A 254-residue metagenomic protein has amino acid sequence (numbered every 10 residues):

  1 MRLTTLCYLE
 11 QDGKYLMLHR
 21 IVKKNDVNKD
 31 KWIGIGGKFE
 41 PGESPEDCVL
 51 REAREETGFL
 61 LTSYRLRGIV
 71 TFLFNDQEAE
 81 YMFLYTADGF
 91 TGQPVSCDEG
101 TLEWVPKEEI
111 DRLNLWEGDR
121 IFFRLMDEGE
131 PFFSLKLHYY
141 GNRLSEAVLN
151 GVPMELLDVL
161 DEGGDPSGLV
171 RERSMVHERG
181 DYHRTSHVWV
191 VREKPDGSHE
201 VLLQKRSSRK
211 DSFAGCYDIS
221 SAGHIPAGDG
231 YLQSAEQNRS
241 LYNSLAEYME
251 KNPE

Functional and structural regions predicted by a protein language model:
M1-L6, P153-D196: Acidic, metal-coordinating catalytic segment for phosphate/diphosphate chemistry, firing primarily on the Nudix
L3-T5, G13, E80-F83, G100 (+4 more regions): Change "...and in nucleic-acid phosphodiester-cleaving endonucleases..." to "...and in nucleic-acid processing enzymes
Y8, M17, M82-T86, W104 (+1 more regions): Conserved hydrophobic/aromatic beta-strand scaffold that supports enzyme active sites
K14, K31, R65, Q93 (+3 more regions): Residue-level signal for well-ordered, solvent-exposed loop/turn and beta-edge residues enriched in charged/polar side
Y15-R51, E55, R143-V152, M175-T185 (+1 more regions): Conserved Nudix-box catalytic region and its N-terminal flanking loop in Nudix hydrolases and closely related
F39-T62, F72-M126, A147-V152, G223-E254: Unchanged
R67-F74, R173-H177: Short, solvent-exposed loop/turn elements at beta->coil junctions and helix N-caps that rim active or binding pockets
G129-P153: C-terminal regulatory/oligomerization modules of transcriptional regulators
